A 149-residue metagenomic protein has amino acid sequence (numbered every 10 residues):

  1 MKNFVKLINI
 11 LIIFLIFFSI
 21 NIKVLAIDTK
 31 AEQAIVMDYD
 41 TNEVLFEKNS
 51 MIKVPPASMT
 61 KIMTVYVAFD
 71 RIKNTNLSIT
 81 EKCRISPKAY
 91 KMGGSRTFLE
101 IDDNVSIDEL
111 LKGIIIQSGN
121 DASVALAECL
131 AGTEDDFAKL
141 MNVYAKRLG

Functional and structural regions predicted by a protein language model:
M1-I8, P56, I107: Structural motif marking the loop-to-transmembrane transition
N3-A26: Sec-dependent N-terminal signal peptides of Gram-positive bacterial secreted proteins and lipoproteins
V24-G149: Active-site-adjacent loops and short helices of periplasmic peptidoglycan-processing enzymes
